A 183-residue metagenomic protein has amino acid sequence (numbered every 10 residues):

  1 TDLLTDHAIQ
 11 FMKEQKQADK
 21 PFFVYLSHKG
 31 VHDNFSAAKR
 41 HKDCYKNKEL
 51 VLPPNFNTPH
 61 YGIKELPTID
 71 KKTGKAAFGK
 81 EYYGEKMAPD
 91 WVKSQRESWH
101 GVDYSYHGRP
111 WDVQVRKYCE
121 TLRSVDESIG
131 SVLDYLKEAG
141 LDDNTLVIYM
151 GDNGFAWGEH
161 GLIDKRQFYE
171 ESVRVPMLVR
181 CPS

Functional and structural regions predicted by a protein language model:
D2, I9-K20, Y25-S183: Active-site-proximal cap/lid insertion segments
